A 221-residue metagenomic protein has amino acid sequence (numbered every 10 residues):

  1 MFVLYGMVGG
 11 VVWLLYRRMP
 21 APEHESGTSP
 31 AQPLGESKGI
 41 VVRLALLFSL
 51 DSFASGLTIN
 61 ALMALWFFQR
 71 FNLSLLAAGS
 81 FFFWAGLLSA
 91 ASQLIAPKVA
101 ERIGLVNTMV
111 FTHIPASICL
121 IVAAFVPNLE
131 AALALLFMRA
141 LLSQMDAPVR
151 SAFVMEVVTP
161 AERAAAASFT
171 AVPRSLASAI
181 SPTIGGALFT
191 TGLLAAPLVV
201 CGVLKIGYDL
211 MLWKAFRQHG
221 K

Functional and structural regions predicted by a protein language model:
M1, L65, Q69-R70, I180-V199: Transmembrane alpha-helix termini and helix-breaking/packing motifs in multi-pass membrane transporters
G6-E25, Y208-F216: C-terminal membrane-cytosol helix-exit motif in multi-pass small-molecule transporters
A61-A77: Short amphipathic helix-loop junctions that connect adjacent transmembrane helices in Major Facilitator Superfamily/SLC
L75-L76, P160-T170: Loop-to-transmembrane helix entry/capping segments in MFS-fold secondary transporters and related SLC/MFSD carriers
S92-L105, F189: Helix-to-loop junctions at the C-terminal end of transmembrane segments in multipass secondary transporters
N107-V122, G202: Structural signature of the two symmetry-related core transmembrane helices
A124-L136: Helix-loop junctions at membrane interfaces in 12-TM secondary transporters
M145-V158: Intracellular juxtamembrane helix-capping segments at the cytosolic ends of symmetry-related transmembrane helices
